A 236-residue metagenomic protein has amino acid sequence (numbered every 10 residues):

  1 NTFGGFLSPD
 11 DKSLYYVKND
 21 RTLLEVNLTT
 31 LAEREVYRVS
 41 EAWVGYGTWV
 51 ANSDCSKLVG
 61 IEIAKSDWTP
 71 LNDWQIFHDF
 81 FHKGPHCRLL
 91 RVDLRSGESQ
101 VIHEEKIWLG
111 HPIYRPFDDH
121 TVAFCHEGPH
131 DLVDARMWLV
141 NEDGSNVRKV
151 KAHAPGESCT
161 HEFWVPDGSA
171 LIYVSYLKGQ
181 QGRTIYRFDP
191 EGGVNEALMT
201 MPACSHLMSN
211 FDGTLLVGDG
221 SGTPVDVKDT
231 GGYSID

Functional and structural regions predicted by a protein language model:
N1-T2, N27-G45, V92-W108, V140-S158 (+2 more regions): Multi-bladed beta-propeller domains
T2-V17, E41-L58, K106-C125, A152-V174 (+1 more regions): Conserved beta-propeller blade repeats
F3-G4, S8, K12, V17-R88 (+1 more regions): Asp-box/WD-like beta-propeller blade repeats and closely related beta-sheet repeat scaffolds
L7, Y16, V26, A51 (+13 more regions): Generic structural signal for beta-strand residues in well-ordered domains
T22-L24, R88-L90, R136-W138, T184-Y186 (+1 more regions): A short loop-to-beta-strand structural motif that recurs across blades of beta-propeller domains
G60-G84, C125-D134, Y176-G179, G218-I235: Short, conserved, GDST-rich strand-edge loop motifs in beta-rich repeat architectures
V133-R136, E157-C159: Transmembrane beta-barrel architecture of outer membranes
Y173-Q181, F188, V194, L198 (+3 more regions): Glycine- and acidic/polar-rich repeat regions and solenoidal domains
